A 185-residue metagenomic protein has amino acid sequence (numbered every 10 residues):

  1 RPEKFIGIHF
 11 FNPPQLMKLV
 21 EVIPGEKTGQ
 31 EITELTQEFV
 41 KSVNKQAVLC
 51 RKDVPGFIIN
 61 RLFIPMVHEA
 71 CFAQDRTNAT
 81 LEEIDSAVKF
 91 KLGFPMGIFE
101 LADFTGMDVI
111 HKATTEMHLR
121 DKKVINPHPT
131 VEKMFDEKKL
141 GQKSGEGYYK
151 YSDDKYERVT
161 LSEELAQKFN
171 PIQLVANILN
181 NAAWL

Functional and structural regions predicted by a protein language model:
R1-L185: N-terminal glycine-rich phosphate-binding loop for ADP-containing cofactors
